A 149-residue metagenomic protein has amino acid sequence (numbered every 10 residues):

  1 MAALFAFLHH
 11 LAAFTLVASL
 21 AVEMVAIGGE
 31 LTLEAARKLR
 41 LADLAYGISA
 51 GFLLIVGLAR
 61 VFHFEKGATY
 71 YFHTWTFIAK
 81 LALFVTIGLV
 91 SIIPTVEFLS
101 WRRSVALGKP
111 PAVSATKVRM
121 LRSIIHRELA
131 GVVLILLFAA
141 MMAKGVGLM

Functional and structural regions predicted by a protein language model:
M1-M149: Polytopic transmembrane helical bundles with strong interfacial aromatic enrichment
